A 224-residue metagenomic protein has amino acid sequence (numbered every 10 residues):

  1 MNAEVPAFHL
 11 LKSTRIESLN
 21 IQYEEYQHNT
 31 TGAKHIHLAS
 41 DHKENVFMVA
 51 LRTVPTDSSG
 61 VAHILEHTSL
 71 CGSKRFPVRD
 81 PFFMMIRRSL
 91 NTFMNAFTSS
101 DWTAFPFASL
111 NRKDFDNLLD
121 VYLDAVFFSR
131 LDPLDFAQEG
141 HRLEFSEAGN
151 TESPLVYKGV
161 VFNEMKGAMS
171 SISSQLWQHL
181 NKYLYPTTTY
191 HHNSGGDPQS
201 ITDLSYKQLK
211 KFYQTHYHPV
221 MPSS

Functional and structural regions predicted by a protein language model:
M1-H42: N- or domain-start disorder-to-order transition segments that initiate the globular core
M1-P6, V54, T68-S224: Charge-rich, well-structured scaffold segments of protease-associated domains
Y23, K34-H35, V46, A104 (+1 more regions): Beta-sheet entry/capping signal
T30-T31, D41-K43, T56-S58, S73-R75 (+1 more regions): Short, solvent-exposed loop/edge-beta patches enriched in aromatic
V49-G60: Short pre-active-site segment immediately N-terminal to the catalytic Zn-binding motif
S59-C71: Active-site recognition of the HExxH zinc-binding catalytic motif
